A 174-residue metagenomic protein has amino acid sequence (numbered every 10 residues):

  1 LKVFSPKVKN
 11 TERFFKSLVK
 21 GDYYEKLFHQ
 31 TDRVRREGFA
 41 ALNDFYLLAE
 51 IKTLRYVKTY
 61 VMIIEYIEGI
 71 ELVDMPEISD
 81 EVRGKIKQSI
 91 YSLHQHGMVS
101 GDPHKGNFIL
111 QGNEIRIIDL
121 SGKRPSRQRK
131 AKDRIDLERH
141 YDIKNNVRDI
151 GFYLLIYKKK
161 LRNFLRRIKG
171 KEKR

Functional and structural regions predicted by a protein language model:
L1-I67, Q95: Conserved ATP-binding subdomain of kinase catalytic cores across diverse folds
K2, D102, N107, D119 (+1 more regions): Acidic active-site catalytic centers that drive phospho-/nucleotidyl reactions and related ester hydrolyses
S5, E68, K105, G122: Short, glycine/acidic-enriched loop or turn micro-motifs at the edges of active sites
V8, E71, P125: Conserved protein kinase catalytic core
F14-V19, D74-I78, S121-S126: Short helix/strand-bridging catalytic loops that position acidic/His residues to coordinate divalent metals and engage
K20-Y23, I78-V82, S126, K130-D133: Residue-level preference for long, well-ordered alpha-helices that form the structural scaffold of enzyme catalytic
Y24, Q30-A41, I70-G106, Q111 (+1 more regions): Conserved kinase catalytic-core helix
Q111-R174: C-lobe/activation-segment region of protein kinase-like
